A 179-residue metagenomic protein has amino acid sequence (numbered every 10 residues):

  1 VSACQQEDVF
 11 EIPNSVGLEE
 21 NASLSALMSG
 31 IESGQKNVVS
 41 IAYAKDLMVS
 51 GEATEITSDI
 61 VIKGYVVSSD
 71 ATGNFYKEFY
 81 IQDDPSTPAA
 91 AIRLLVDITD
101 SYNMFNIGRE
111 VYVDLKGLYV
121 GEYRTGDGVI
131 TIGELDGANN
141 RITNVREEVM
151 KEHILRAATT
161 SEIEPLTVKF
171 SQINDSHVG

Functional and structural regions predicted by a protein language model:
V1-A3: Hydrophobic h-region of N-terminal signal peptides that target proteins for export in Gram-negative bacteria
Q5-Y76, Y80-G179: OB-fold nucleic-acid-binding modules
